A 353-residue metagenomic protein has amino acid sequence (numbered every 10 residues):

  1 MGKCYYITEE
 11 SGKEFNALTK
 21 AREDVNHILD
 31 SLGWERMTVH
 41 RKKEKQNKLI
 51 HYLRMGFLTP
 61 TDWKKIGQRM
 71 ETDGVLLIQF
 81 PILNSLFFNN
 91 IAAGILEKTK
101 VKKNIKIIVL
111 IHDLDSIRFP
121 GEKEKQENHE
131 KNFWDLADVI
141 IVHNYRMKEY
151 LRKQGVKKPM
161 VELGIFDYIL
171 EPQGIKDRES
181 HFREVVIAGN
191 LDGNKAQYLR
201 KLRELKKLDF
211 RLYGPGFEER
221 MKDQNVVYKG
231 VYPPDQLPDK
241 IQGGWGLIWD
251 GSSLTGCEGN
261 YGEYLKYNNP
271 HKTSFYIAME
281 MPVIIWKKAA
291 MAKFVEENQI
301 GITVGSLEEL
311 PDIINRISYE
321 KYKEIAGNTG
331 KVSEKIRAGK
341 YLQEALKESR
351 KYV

Functional and structural regions predicted by a protein language model:
M1-A93, K98-I108, I117, K288-M291: N-terminal pre-catalytic "stem/leader" segment of glycosyltransferase-like enzymes
N16, G305-V353: A charged, aromatic-enriched C-terminal amphipathic alpha-helix characteristic of glycosyltransferases across folds
G94-N104, E122-I140: Membrane-proximal helix-turn-helix segments that form the acceptor-binding/catalytic region of lipid-linked
F119, D135-M160: A short, active-site helix/loop in glycosyltransferases that binds the activated sugar's phosphate group
R146-K148, V283, A290-M291, E309: Alpha-helix capping/helix-boundary segments
Y168-Q242: Conserved catalytic-core segment of nucleotide-activated headgroup transferases in glycan assembly
P238-M279, I285-K293: Nucleotide-sugar-dependent
N298-V304: A short acidic/histidine/glycine-rich donor-binding loop in glycosyltransferase catalytic cores
